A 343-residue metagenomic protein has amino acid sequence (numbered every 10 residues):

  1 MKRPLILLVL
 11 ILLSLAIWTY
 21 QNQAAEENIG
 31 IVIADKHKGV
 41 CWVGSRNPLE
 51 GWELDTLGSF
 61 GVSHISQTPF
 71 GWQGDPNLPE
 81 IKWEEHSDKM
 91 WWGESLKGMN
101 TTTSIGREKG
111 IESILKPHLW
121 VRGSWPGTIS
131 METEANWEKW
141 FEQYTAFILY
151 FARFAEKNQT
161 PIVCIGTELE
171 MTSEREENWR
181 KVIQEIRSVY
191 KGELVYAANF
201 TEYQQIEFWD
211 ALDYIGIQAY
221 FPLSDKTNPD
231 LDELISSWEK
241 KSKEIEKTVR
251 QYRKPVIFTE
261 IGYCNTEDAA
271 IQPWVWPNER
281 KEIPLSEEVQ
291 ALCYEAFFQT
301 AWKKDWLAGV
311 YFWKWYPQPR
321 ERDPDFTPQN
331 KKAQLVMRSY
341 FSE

Functional and structural regions predicted by a protein language model:
A24-S59, T68: Boundary/entry segment of secreted carbohydrate-active catalytic domains
N28-I31, E84, V275-E279, A291-A296 (+1 more regions): Aromatic-rich peripheral "rim/lid" segments of glycoside hydrolase catalytic domains that contact and position glycan
G39-G44, E80-L96, T133-Q143, G166-S173 (+2 more regions): The substrate-binding groove and active-site-proximal loops of carbohydrate-active enzymes, especially glycoside
G44-G58, F141-F154, N199-F208, A291-T300: Short, acidic/polar
E53-D55, G71-S124, C164, R175-V195 (+3 more regions): Aromatic-lined substrate-binding rim segments of carbohydrate-active enzymes
S63-P79, E94-T172, D268, W315-Q318: Substrate-binding cleft and catalytic face of glycoside hydrolase catalytic domains, especially the flexible beta-alpha
I148-T167, A198-S236, P255, T259 (+2 more regions): Aromatic- and acid-rich polysaccharide-binding/catalytic face of secreted or lumenal carbohydrate-active enzymes
A219-D232, T248-V289, W313-P324: Active-site clefts of carbohydrate-active enzymes
